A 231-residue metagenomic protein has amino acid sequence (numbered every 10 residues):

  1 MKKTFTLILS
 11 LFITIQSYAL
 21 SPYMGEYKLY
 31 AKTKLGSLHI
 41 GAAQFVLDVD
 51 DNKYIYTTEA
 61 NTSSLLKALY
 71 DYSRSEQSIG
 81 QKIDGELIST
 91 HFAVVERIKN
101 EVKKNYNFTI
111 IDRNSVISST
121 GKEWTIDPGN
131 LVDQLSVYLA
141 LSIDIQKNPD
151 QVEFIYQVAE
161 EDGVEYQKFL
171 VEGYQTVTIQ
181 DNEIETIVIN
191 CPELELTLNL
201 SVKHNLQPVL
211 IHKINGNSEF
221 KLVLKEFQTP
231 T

Functional and structural regions predicted by a protein language model:
T4-I15: Sec-dependent N-terminal signal peptides
F5-T6, A19, D84, V137: Intrinsically disordered, low-complexity segments enriched in glycine/proline and serine/threonine
L20-F108, N148-T231: Acidic, serine/threonine-rich low-complexity disordered tracts
K53-T58, G121-Q157: Short, structured interface segments that constitute the first stable element of a domain
R97-Y138: Hydrophobic, well-structured mid-protein blocks that either form specific transmembrane helices
S115-S118, I143-K147, V188-C191: Alpha-helix C-terminal capping segments
